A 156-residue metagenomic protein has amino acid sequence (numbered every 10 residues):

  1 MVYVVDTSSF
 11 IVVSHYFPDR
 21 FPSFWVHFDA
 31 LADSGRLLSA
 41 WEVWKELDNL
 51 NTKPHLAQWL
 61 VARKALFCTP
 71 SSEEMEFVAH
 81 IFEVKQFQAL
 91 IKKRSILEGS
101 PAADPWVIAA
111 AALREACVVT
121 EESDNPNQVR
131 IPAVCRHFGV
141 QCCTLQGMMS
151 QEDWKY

Functional and structural regions predicted by a protein language model:
M1-S39, E46-L60: Short, well-structured N-terminal submotif of metal-dependent ribonuclease cores
V2, E121-Y156: Acidic, PIN/NYN-like endoribonuclease modules and their adjacent C-terminal/linker elements
L38, C68, Q141-C143: General small-molecule cofactor/ligand-binding pocket signal
S39-A40, A103: Replace "coordinates the UDP/GDP/TDP-sugar" with "coordinates nucleotide-activated sugar donors
W41-E98: PIN-domain endoribonuclease scaffold, especially VapC-family toxins
H55-L56, V107, I131, L145: Residues within well-ordered alpha-helices
E73-A133: Active-site neighborhoods of divalent-metal-dependent phosphate/nucleic-acid chemistry enzymes
